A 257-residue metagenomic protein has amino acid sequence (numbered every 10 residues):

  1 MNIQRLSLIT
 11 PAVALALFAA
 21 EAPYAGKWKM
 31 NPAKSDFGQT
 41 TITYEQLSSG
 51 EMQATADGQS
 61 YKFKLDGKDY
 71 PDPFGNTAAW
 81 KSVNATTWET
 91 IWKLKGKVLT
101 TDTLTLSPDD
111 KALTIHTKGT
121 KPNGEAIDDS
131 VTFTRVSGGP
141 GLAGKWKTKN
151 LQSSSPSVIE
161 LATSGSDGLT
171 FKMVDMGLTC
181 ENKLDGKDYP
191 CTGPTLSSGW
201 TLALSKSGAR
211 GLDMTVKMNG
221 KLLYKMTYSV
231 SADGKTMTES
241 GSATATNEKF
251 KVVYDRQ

Functional and structural regions predicted by a protein language model:
M1-T10: Bacterial N-terminal signal peptides that target proteins for export
P11-A20: Hydrophobic h-region of N-terminal signal peptides that target proteins for export in Gram-negative bacteria
A20-Q257: Hydrophobic small-molecule pocket/channel-lining residues, especially in calycin-type beta-barrels
